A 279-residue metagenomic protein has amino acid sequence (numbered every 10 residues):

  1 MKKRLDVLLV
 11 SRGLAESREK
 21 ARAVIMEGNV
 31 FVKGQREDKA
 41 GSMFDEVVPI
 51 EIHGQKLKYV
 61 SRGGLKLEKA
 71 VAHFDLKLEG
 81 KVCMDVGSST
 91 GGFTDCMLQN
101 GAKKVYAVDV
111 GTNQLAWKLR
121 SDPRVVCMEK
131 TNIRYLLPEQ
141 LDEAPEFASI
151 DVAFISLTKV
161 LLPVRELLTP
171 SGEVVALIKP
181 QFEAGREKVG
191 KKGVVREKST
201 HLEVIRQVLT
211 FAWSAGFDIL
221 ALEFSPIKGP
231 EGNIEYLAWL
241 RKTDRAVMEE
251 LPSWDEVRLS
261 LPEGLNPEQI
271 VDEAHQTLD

Functional and structural regions predicted by a protein language model:
M1-V48, V82-C83: A basic, amphipathic helix-loop patch mediating RNA/tRNA/ribosome contacts
L78-S89, M97: Conserved class I S-adenosyl-L-methionine
G91-G92, N113: Glycine-rich SAM-binding Motif I of class I
C96-K104: Conserved S-adenosyl-L-methionine
K103-K159: S-adenosyl-L-methionine
T158-V175: A short glycine-rich, Lys/Arg-flanked "PGG" loop and its adjoining helix->strand segment in the class I
P180-E197: Short, glycine-/aromatic-enriched active-site segment of Class I SAM-dependent methyltransferases
I234, W239-D279: Flexible, glycine-/basic-rich loop-and-beta segments that form/coincide with the SAM-dependent methyltransferase
